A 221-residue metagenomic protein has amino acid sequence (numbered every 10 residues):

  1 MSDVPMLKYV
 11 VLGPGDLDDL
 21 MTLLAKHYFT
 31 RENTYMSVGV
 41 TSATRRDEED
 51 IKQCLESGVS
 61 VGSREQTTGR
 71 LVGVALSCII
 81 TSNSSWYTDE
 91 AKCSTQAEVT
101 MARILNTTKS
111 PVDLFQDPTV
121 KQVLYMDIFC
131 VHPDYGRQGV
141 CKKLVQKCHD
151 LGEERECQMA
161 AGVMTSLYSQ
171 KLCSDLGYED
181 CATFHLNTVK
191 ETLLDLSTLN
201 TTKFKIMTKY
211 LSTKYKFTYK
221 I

Functional and structural regions predicted by a protein language model:
M1-K8, Y35-V38, D113, V145 (+2 more regions): C-terminal helix/juxtamembrane-tail motif
P5, E48-G62, G73, I80-T81 (+2 more regions): A short helix-loop-beta-strand connector motif used in the catalytic cores of GNAT acetyltransferases and, in some
L7-T22: A short beta-loop-alpha structural element at the N-terminal edge of CoA-dependent acyl/N-acetyltransferase catalytic
T30-E48: Conserved GNAT-fold acetyl-CoA-binding loop/helix
T68-I128, A182-N200, Y219-K220: Conserved acyl-donor/pantetheine-binding loop and adjacent beta-alpha core of acyl/acetyltransferases and related
Q122-L124, G152-T165: Conserved GNAT acetyl-CoA-binding A-motif
I128-V131, R137-G152: Conserved acetyl-CoA-binding loop-helix of GNAT-fold acetyltransferases
E153-E156, S166-L193: Conserved active-site alpha-helix within GNAT-family acetyltransferase domains
